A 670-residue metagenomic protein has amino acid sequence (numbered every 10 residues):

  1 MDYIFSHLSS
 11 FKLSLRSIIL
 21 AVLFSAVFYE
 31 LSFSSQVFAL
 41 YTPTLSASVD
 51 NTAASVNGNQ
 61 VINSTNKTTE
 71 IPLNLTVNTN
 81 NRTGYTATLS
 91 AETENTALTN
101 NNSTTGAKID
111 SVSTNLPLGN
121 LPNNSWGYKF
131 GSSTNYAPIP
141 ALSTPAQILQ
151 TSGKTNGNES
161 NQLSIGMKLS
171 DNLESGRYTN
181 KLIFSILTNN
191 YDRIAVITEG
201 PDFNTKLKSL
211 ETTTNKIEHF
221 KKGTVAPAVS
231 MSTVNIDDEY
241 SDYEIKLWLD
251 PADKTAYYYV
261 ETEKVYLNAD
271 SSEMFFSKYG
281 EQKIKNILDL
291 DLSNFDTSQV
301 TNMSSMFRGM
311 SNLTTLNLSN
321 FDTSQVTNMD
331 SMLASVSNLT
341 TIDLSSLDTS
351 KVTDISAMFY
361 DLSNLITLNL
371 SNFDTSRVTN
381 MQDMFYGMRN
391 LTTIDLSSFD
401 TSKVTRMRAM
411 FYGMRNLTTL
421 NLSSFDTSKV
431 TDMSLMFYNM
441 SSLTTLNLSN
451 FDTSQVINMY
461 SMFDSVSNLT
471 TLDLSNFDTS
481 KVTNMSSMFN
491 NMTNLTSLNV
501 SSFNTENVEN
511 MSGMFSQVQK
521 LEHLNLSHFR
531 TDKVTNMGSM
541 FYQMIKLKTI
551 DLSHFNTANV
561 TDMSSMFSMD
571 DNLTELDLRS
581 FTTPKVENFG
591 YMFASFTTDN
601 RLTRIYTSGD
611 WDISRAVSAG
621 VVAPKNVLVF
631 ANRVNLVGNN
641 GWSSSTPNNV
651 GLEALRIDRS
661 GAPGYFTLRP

Functional and structural regions predicted by a protein language model:
M1-L40: Sec-dependent, cleavable N-terminal signal peptides
H7-L8, K12, T42, I71 (+11 more regions): Intrinsic-disorder/low-complexity coil detector
I19, F24, S35-V37, L45 (+12 more regions): N-terminal cationic amphipathic segment used for targeting or macromolecule association
L23, S34, A47, S113 (+5 more regions): Residue-level recognition of conserved structural "scaffold" positions that shape functional pockets and channels
F38-D192: Signature of Gram-negative chaperone-usher
Y191-P670: Negatively charged
